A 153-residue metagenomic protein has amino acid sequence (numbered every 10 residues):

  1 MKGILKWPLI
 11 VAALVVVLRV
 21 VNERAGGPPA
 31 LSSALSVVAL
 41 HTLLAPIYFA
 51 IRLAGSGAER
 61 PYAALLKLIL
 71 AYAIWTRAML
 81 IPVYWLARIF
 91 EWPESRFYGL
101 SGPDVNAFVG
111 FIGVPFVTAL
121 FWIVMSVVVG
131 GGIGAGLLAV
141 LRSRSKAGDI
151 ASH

Functional and structural regions predicted by a protein language model:
M1-H153: Juxtamembrane/disordered regions of integral membrane proteins
